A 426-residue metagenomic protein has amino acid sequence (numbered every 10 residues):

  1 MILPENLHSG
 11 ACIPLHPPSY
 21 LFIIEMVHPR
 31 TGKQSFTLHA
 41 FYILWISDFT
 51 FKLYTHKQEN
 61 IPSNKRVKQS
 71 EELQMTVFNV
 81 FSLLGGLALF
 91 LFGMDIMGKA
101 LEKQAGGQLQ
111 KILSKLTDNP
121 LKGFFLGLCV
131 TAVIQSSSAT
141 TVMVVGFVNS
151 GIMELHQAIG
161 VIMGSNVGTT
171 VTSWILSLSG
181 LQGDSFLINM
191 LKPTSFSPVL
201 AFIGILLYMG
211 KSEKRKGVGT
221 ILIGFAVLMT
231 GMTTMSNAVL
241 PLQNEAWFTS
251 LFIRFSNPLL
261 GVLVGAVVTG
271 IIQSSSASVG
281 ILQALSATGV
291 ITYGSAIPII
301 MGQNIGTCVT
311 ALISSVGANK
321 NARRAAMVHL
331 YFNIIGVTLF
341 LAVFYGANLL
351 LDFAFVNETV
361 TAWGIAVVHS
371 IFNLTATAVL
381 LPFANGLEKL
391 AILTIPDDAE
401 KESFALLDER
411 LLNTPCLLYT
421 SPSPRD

Functional and structural regions predicted by a protein language model:
M75-F81, D184-S195, L251-F252: Interfacial loop-to-helix junctions that mark the boundaries of transmembrane helices in multi-pass membrane
T76-L116, P120, I221-L263, V267: Helix-loop-helix hairpins and the membrane-proximal interhelical loops of multi-pass alpha-helical transport proteins
L84-D95, G127, L200-M209, G224-T234 (+3 more regions): Hydrophobic core segments of alpha-helical transmembrane domains in multi-pass membrane transport and ion-translocation
G107, K115, N119, G127 (+11 more regions): Alpha-helical transmembrane segments of multi-pass membrane proteins, especially transporters and channels
V133-T140, I159-I175, P193-S197, L228 (+5 more regions): Membrane-embedded alpha-helical segments of transport systems, primarily multispan ion/solute transporters
M143-I162, S173-T194, M232, T269-G306 (+2 more regions): Membrane-interfacial helix-loop connectors
N319, F344-V368, L374-L418: Membrane-interfacial segments at transmembrane helix termini in multi-pass membrane proteins
Y419-D426: Conserved small/polar residues in nucleotide/adenosyl-binding loops
